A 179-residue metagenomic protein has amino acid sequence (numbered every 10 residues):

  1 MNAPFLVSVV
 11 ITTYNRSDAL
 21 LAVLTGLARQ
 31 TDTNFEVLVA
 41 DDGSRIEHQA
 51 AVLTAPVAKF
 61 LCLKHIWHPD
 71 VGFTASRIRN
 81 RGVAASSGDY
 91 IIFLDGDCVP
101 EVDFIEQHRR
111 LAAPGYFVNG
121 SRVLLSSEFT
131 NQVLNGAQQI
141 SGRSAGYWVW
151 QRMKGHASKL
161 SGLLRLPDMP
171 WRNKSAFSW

Functional and structural regions predicted by a protein language model:
M1-R29: N-proximal low-complexity "stem/linker" segments adjacent to membrane-targeting elements
L24-P69: Acidic donor-binding segment of Leloir-type glycosyltransferases
L24-T25, Q49-A50, G88, V102-A113: Short alpha-helix within the catalytic core of nucleotide-sugar-dependent glycosyltransferases
P69-S86, D103: Glycine-rich, basic loop-to-helix element that forms the pyrophosphate-binding segment of sugar-nucleotide handling
I91: Short aromatic/hydrophobic "clamp" motif used to bind/position activated sugar donors
L94, V99-E101: Hydrophobic/aromatic residue at the end of a short beta strand that borders the catalytic acidic motif
D103-W148: Conserved donor NDP-sugar-binding/catalytic core segment of glycosyltransferases
Q138-W179: Short, flexible, basic/aromatic active-site loop/helix in glycosyltransferases
